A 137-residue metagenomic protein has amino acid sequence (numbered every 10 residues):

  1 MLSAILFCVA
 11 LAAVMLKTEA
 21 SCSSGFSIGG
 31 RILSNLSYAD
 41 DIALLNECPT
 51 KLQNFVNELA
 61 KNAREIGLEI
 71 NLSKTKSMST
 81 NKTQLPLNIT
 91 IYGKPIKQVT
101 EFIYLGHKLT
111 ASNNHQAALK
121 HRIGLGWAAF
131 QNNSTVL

Functional and structural regions predicted by a protein language model:
M1-L137: Nucleotidyl polymerases of mobile genetic elements and RNA viruses
